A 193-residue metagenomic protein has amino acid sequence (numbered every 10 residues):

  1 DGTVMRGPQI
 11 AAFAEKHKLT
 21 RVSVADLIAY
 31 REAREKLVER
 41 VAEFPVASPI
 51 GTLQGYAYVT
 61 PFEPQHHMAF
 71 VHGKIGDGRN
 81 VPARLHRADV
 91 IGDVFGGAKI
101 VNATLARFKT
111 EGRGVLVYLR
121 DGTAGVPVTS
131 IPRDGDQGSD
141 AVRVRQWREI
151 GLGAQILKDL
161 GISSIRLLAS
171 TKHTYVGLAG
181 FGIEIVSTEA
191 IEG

Functional and structural regions predicted by a protein language model:
D1-G193: Catalytic domains of riboflavin
